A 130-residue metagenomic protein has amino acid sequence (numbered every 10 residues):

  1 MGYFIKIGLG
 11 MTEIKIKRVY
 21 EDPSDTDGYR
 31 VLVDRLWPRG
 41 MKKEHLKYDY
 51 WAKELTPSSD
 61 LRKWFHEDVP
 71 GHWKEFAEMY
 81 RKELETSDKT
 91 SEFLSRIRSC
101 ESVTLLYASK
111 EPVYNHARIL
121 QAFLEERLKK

Functional and structural regions predicted by a protein language model:
Y3-K130: Residues lining hydrophobic/aromatic ligand-binding pockets adjacent to catalytic sites
